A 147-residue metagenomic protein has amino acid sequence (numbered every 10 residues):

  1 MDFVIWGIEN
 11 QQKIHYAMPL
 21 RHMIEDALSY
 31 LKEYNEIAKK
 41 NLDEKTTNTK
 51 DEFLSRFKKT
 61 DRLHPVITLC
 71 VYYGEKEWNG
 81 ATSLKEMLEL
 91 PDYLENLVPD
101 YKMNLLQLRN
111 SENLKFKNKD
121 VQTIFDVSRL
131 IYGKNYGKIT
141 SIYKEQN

Functional and structural regions predicted by a protein language model:
M1-N147: Elongated, amphipathic alpha-helical interaction scaffolds
